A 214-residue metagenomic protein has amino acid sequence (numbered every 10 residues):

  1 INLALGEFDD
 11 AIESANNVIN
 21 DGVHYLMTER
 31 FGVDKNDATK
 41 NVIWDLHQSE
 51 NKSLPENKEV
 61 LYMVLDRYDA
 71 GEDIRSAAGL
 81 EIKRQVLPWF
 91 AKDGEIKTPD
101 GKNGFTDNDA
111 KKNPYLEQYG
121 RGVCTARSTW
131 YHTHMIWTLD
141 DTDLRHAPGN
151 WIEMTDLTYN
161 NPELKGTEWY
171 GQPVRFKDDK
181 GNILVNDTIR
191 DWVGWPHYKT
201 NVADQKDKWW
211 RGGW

Functional and structural regions predicted by a protein language model:
V18-I19, Y25: Alpha-helical solenoid scaffolds that mediate protein-protein interactions, centered on TPR/SEL1-like repeats but also
M27-E29: Short, hydrophobic secondary-structure boundary micro-motifs
F31-W214: Elongated scaffold/linker segments in the mid-to-C-terminal portions of large proteins
